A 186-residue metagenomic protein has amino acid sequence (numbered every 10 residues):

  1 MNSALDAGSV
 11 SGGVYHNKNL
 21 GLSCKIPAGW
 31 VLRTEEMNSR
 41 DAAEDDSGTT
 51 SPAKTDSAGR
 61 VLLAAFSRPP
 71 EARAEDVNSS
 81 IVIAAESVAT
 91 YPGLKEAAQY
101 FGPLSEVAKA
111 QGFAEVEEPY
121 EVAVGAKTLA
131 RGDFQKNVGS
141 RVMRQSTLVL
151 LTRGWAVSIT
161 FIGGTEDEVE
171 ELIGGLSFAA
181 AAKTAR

Functional and structural regions predicted by a protein language model:
M1-D76, G102, A110, A114-E115 (+4 more regions): N-terminal targeting sequences that direct proteins away from the cytosol to non-cytosolic compartments
L5-D6, A84, A97-A98: A short alpha-helix capping/helix-coil boundary motif
E75-A85: Acyl/amide activation-and-transfer machinery of modular secondary-metabolite enzymes
A84-K95, S158-I162: Second-shell loop/turn segments in exported
K95-A108: Acidic, glycine-rich loop-and-strand cores that form catalytic or ligand-binding grooves in diverse globular domains
